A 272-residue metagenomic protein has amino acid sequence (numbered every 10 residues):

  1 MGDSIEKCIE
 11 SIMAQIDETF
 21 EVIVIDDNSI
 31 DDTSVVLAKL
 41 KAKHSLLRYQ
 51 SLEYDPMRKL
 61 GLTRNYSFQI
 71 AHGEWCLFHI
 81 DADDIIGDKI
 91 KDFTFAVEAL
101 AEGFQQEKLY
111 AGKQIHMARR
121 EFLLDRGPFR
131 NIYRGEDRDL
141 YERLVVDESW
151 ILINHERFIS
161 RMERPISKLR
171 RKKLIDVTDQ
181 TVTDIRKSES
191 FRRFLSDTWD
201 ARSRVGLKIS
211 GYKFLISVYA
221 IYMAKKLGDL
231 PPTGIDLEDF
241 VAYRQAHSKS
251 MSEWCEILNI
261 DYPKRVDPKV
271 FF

Functional and structural regions predicted by a protein language model:
M1-Q15: Short, well-formed alpha-helical segments that are part of the catalytic scaffolds of diverse glycosyltransferases
C8, Y54-A71: Glycine-rich, basic loop-to-helix element that forms the pyrophosphate-binding segment of sugar-nucleotide handling
T19-S29, Q50-E53: Short beta-strand/loop segment that forms part of the nucleotide-sugar
D26-V36, P56, D81-D84: A conserved acidic beta->alpha catalytic loop
C76-L77: Short aromatic/hydrophobic "clamp" motif used to bind/position activated sugar donors
R134-Y141: Acidic donor-binding loop at a coil-to-helix junction in glycosyltransferase catalytic cores that engages
E142-S160: Catalytic donor-sugar/metal-binding loop of nucleotide-sugar-dependent glycosyltransferases
N154-D197: Active-site donor/metal-binding and catalytic loop motifs of nucleotide-sugar-dependent glycosylation enzymes
